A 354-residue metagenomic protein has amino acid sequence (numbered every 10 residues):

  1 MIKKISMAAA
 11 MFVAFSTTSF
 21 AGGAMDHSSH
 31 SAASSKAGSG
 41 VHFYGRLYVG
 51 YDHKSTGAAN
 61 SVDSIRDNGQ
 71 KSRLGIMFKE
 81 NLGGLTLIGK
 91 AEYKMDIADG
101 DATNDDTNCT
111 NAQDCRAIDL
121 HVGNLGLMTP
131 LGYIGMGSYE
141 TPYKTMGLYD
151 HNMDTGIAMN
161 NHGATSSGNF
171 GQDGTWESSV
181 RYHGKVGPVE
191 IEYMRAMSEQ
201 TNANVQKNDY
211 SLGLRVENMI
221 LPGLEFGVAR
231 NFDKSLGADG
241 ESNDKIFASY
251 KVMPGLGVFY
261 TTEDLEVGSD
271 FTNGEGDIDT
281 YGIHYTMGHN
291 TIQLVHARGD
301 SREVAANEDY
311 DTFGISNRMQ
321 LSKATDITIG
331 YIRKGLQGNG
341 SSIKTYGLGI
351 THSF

Functional and structural regions predicted by a protein language model:
M1-K36, G40: Cleavable N-terminal export/targeting peptides
A10, G75-M77, G123-G126, R181-H183 (+6 more regions): Outer-membrane beta-barrel architecture
S28-H53, S61-S198, Q206, V216-N218: Outer membrane beta-barrel
G45-Y51, G89-Y93, S138, Y193-R195 (+6 more regions): Transmembrane beta-barrel strands of outer-membrane/channel proteins
Y51-A59, M95-D101, P142-M146, M197-A203 (+6 more regions): Gram-negative outer-membrane beta-barrel proteins
G84-L87, L131-G135, P188-E192, I220-G227 (+3 more regions): Repeated loop/turn-to-beta-strand initiation elements of outer-membrane beta-barrel proteins
V186, M287, M319, S342-F354: Outer-membrane beta-barrel "beta-signal"
V205-G314: Detector for outer-membrane/organellar transmembrane beta-barrel domains, recognizing the amphipathic beta-strand
